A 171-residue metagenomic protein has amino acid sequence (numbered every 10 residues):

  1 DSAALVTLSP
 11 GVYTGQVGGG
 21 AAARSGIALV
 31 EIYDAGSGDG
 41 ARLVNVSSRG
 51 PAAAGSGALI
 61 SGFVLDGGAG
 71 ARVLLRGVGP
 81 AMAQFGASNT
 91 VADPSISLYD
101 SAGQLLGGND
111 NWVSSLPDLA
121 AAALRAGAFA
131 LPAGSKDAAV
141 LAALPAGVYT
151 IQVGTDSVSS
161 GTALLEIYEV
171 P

Functional and structural regions predicted by a protein language model:
D1-P171: A sequence-level detector for low-complexity, Ser/Thr- and acidic-rich stretches
